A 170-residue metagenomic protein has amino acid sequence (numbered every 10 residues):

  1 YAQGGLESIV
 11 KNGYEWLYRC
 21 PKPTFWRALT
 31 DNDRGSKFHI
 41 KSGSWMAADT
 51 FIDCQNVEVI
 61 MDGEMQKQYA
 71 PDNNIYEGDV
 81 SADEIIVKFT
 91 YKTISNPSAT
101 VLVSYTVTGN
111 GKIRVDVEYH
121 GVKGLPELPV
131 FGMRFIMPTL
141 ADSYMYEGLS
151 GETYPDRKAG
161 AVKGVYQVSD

Functional and structural regions predicted by a protein language model:
Y1-D170: Beta-strand/loop-rich accessory regions of lumenal/periplasmic or secreted enzymes, predominantly carbohydrate-active
